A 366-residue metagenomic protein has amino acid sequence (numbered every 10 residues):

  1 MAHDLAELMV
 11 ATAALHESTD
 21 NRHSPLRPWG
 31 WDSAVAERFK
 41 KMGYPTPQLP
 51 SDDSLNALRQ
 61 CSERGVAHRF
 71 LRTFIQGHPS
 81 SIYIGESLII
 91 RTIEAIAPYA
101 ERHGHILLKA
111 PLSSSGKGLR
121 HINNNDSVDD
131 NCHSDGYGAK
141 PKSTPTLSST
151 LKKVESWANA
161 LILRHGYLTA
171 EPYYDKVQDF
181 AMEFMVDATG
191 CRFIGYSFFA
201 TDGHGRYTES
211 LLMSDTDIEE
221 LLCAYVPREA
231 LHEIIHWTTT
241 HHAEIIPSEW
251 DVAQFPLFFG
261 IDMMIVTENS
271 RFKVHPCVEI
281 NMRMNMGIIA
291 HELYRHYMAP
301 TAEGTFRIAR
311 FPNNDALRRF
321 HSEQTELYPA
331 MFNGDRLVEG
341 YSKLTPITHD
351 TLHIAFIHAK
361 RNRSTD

Functional and structural regions predicted by a protein language model:
A2-A13, T19-E101, S113-S114: Conserved N-proximal alpha/beta basic substrate-recognition cap immediately N-terminal to, or forming the N-lobe
V35-G43, K117-R120, F180-A181, S270-P276 (+1 more regions): A short acidic (Asp/Glu
Q60-L168, A188-T189, D217-A243: Active-site nucleotide/adenylate-binding loops and adjacent lid/helix of ATP-dependent enzymes
H103-G104, S148-Y207, G260, M264-C277 (+1 more regions): Phosphate-binding site of ATP-dependent enzymes
D126, L147, L151-K152, F193-I218 (+2 more regions): Extended active-site and interfacial segments that coordinate phosphate-rich ligands in large catalytic machineries
C191, D202-H204, A230-D366: ATP-dependent carboxylate activation and anion-phosphoryl transfer catalytic cores that bind Mg-ATP to form
G205-Y225, R307-R318: Nucleic-acid-processing active sites and adjacent nucleic-acid-binding tracks, predominantly divalent metal-dependent
